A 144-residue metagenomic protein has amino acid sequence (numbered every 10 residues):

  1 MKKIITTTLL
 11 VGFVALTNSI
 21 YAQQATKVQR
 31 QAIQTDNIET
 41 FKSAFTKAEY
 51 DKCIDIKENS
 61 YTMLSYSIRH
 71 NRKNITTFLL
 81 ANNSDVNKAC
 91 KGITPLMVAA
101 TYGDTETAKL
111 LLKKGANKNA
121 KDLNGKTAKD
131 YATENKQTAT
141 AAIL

Functional and structural regions predicted by a protein language model:
K3-T7, G12-Q31, T35-Y61, K73-N74 (+4 more regions): Ankyrin repeat arrays, specifically the small/polar loop and inter-repeat linker segments at the C-terminal end of each
Y61-H70, P95-V98: Non-membrane alpha-helical segments in proteins
A100, A108: Short, solvent-exposed interaction modules
K113: Non-cytosolic coordination micro-motifs
